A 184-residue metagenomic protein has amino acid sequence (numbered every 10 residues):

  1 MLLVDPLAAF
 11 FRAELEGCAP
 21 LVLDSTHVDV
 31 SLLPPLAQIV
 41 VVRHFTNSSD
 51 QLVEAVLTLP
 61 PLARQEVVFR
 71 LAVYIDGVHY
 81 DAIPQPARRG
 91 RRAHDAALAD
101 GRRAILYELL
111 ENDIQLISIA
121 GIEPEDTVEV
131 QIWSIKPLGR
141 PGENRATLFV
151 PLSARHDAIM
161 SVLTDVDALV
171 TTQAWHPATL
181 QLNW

Functional and structural regions predicted by a protein language model:
M1-W184: Subset of Sec-pathway N-terminal targeting signals
